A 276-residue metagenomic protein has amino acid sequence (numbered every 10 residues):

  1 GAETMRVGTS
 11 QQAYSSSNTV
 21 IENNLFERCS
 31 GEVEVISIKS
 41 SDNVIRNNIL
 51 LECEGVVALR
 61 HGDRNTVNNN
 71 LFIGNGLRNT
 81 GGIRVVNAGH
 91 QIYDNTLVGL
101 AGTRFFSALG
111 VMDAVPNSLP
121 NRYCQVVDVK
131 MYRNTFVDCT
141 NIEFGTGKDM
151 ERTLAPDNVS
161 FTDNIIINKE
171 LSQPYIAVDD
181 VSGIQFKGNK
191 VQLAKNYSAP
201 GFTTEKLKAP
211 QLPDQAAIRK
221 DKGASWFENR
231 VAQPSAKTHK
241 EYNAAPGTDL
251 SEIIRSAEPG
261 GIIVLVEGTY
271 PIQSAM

Functional and structural regions predicted by a protein language model:
G1-G201: Glycine- and acidic/polar-rich repeat regions and solenoidal domains
S15, A244-T248: Conserved phosphate-coordination/catalytic loops
A88, E258-P259: Residue-level preference for short coil/turn positions at secondary-structure junctions
T203-A232: C-terminal functional modules
S235-A236, A257: Extracellular/periplasmic catalytic domains that process cell-envelope and extracellular macromolecules
A236-A244: N-terminal domain-start segments of secreted/luminal proteins
G247-S251, P259-M276: N-terminal extracellular ligand-recognition/capping segment immediately after the signal peptide
